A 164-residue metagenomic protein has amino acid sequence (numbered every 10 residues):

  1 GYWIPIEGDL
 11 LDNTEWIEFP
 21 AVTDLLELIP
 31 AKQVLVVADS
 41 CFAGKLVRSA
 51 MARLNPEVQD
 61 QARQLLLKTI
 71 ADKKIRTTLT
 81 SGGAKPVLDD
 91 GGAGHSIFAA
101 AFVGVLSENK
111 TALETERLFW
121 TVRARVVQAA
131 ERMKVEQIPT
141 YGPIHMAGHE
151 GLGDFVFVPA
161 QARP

Functional and structural regions predicted by a protein language model:
G1-P164: Cysteine endopeptidase catalytic domains of the caspase/legumain-like
